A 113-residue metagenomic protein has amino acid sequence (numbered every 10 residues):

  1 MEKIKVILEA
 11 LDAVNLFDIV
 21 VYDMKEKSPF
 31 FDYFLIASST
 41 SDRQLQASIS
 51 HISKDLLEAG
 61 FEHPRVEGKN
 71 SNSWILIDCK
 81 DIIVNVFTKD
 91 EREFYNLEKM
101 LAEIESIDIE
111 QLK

Functional and structural regions predicted by a protein language model:
M1-P29, D42-I75, K89-R92, L97-K113: Polybasic/polar functional segments that serve as interface/processing modules
F31-Y33: Short amphipathic alpha-helical segments
I36-S39: Short hydrophobic/aromatic beta-strand micro-patches that form the beta-sheet surface supporting nucleotide- or nucleic
I77-C79: Active-site beta-strand termini and strand-to-loop segments that position acidic
